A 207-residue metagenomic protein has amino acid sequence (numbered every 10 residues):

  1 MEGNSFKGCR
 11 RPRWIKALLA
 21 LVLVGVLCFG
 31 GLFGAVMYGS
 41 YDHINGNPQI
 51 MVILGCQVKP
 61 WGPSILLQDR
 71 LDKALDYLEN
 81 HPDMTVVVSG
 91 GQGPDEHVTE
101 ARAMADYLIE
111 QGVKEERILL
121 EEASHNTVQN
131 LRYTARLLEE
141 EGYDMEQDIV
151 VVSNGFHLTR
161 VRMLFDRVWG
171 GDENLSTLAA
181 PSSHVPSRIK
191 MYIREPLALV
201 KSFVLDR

Functional and structural regions predicted by a protein language model:
M1-E2, S124: Intrinsic disorder/low-complexity segments
E2-N4, D206: Short, charged juxtamembrane terminal tails flanking transmembrane helices
S5-H43: N-terminal type II signal-anchor transmembrane helix that functions as the membrane-insertion/stop-transfer segment
G8-R13, L67, H157, A198: Short alpha-helical segments used as structural interaction elements across diverse proteins
M37-Y192: A structural signal for short, hydrophobic/glycine-enriched beta-strand patches
R188-R207: A transmembrane-helix-recognition feature enriched in membrane-embedded lipid enzymes and envelope glyco-/phospholipid
